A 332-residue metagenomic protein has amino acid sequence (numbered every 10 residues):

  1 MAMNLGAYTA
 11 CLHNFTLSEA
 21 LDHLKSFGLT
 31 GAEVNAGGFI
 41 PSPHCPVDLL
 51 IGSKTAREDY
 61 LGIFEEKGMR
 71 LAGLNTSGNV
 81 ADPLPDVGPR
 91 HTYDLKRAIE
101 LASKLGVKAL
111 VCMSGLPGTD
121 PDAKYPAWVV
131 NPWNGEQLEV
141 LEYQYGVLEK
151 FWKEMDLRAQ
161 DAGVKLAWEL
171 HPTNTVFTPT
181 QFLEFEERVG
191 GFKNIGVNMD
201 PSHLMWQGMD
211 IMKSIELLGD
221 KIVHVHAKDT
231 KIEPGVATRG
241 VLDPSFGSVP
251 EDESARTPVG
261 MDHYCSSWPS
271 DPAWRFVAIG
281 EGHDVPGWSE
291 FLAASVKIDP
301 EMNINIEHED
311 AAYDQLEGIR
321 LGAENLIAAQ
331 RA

Functional and structural regions predicted by a protein language model:
N4, A32, L74, K104 (+2 more regions): Acidic/histidine-rich catalytic cores of soluble enzymes
A7, L24, A32, F64 (+9 more regions): Conserved, mostly hydrophobic/aromatic
Y8-L12, N35-F39, T76-N79, G115-P117 (+4 more regions): Active-site beta-loop-alpha junctions enriched in small/polar residues
E19, H23, R57-K67, G73 (+3 more regions): Active-site acidic/histidine proton-transfer and metal-coordination neighborhood in alpha/beta enzyme cores
A20-I40, G106-A109: Catalytic domains of carbohydrate-active enzymes, especially glycoside hydrolases
L29, M69, A102, V107 (+2 more regions): A structural motif
V34-D59, S114-P121: Glycine-rich, proline-tolerant flexible connector loops at the mouths of alpha/beta enzymes
Q315-R331: C-terminal helical cap(s) of enzyme catalytic domains, especially alpha/beta-barrels
